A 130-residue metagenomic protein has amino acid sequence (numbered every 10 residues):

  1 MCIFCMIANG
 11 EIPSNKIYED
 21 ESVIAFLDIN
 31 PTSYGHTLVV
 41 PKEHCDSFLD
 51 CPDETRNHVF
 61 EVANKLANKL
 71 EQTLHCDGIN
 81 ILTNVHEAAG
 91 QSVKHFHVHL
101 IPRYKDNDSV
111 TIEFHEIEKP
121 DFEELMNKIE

Functional and structural regions predicted by a protein language model:
M1-E130: HIT superfamily nucleotide-processing domains
